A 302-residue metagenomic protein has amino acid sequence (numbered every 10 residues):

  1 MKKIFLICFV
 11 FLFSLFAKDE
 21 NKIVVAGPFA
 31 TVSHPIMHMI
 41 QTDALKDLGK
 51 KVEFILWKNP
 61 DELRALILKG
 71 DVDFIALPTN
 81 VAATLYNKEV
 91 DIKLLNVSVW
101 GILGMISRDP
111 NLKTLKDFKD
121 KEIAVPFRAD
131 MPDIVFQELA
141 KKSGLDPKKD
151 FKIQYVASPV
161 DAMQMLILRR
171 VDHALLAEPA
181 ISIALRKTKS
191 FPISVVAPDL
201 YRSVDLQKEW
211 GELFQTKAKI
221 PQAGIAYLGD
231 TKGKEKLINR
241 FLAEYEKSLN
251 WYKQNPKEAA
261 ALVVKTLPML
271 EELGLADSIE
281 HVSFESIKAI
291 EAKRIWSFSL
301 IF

Functional and structural regions predicted by a protein language model:
M1-I4: Positively charged n-region of N-terminal signal peptides that target proteins for export
F9-A17: Hydrophobic h-region of N-terminal signal peptides that target proteins for export in Gram-negative bacteria
D19-V156, M165-L168, D172-E178, S190-D205: Short, glycine-/small- and polar/acidic-enriched structural segments that line small-molecule recognition paths
K46-L48, D205-A218, F284-K293: Short, solvent-exposed loop/beta-turn-alpha elements that line the ligand-binding surface or hinge of extracytoplasmic
G49, I67, L185-T188, V263 (+2 more regions): Short, flexible helix/strand-to-coil boundary loops that buttress conserved ligand/catalytic motifs in alpha/beta
L63, V160-A162, L270: Short, mixed-charge aromatic SLiMs
T79-V81, P159-L262: Pocket-lining segment of extracytoplasmic ligand-binding domains
D230-F302: Secondary-structure end/capping motifs
